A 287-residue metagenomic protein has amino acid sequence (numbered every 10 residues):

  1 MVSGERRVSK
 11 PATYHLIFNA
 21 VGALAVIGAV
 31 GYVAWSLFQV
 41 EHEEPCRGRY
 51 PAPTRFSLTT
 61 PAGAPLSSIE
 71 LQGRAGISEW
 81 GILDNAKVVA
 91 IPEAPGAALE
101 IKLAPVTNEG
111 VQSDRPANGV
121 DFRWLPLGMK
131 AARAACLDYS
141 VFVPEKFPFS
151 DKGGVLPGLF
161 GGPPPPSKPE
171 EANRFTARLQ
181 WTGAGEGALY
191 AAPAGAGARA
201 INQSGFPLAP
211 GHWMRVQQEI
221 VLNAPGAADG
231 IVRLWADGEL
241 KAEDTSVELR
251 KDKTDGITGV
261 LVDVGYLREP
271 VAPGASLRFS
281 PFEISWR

Functional and structural regions predicted by a protein language model:
M1-Y14: N-terminal Lys/Arg-rich, disordered targeting/topogenic segments
P11-R287: Low-complexity, Ser/Thr/Pro/Gly-rich disordered linker/stalk regions
